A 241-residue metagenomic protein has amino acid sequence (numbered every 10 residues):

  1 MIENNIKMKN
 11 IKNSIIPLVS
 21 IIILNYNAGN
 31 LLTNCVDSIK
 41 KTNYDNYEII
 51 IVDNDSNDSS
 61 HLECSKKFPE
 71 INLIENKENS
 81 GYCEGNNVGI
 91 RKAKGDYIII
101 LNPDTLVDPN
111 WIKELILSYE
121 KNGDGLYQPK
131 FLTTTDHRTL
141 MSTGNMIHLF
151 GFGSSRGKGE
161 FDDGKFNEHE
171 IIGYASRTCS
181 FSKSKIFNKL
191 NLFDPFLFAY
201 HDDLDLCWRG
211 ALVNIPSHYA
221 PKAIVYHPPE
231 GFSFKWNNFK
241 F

Functional and structural regions predicted by a protein language model:
T33, D58-K66: Acidic helix N-cap motif at the loop->helix transition within catalytic regions of sugar-transfer enzymes
D37-N46: Short, acidic, metal-binding catalytic loop of nucleotide-sugar glycosyltransferases
E75-A93, P103: Glycine-rich, basic loop-to-helix element that forms the pyrophosphate-binding segment of sugar-nucleotide handling
I98: Short aromatic/hydrophobic "clamp" motif used to bind/position activated sugar donors
T105-F152: Conserved donor NDP-sugar-binding/catalytic core segment of glycosyltransferases
H148-I172, N188: Short, flexible, basic/aromatic active-site loop/helix in glycosyltransferases
G173-I224: A short, conserved alpha-helix in the catalytic core of glycosyltransferases
V213-F241: Active-site-adjacent helix/loop segment of glycosyltransferases that harbors family-specific signature motifs
